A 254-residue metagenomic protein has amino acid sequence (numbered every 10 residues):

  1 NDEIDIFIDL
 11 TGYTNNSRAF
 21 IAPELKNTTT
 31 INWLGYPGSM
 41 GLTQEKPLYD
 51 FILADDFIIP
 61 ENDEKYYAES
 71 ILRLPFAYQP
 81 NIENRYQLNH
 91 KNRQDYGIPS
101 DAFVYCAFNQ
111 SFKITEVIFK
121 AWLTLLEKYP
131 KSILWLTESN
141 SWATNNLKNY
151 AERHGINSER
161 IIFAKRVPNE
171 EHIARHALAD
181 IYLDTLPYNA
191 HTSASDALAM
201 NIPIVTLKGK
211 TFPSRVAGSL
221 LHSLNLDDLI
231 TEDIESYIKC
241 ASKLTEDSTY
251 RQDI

Functional and structural regions predicted by a protein language model:
D2-E3, L48, R175-L178: Alpha-helix C-terminal capping/helix-to-coil transition sites in glycosyltransferase folds
D2-Y13: Short N-terminal targeting/anchoring amphipathic segment
E3, N16-T29: Glycosyltransferases and closely related glycan-assembly transferases that use nucleotide-activated donors
I4-I6, T29, F51, I181: Short, Asp-centered acidic motifs that coordinate Mg2+ and/or phosphate in catalytic or ligand-binding sites
S17, E171-H172, S193: Short acidic active-site motifs
L25-H90: Active-site-proximal region of nucleotide-activated glycan assembly enzymes, centered on histidine/acidic-rich loops
F76-P168, R175-A177: Conserved catalytic-core segment of nucleotide-activated headgroup transferases in glycan assembly
A177, I181, T185-I254: Catalytic binding pocket for nucleotide-activated donors in carbohydrate/polymer assembly enzymes
